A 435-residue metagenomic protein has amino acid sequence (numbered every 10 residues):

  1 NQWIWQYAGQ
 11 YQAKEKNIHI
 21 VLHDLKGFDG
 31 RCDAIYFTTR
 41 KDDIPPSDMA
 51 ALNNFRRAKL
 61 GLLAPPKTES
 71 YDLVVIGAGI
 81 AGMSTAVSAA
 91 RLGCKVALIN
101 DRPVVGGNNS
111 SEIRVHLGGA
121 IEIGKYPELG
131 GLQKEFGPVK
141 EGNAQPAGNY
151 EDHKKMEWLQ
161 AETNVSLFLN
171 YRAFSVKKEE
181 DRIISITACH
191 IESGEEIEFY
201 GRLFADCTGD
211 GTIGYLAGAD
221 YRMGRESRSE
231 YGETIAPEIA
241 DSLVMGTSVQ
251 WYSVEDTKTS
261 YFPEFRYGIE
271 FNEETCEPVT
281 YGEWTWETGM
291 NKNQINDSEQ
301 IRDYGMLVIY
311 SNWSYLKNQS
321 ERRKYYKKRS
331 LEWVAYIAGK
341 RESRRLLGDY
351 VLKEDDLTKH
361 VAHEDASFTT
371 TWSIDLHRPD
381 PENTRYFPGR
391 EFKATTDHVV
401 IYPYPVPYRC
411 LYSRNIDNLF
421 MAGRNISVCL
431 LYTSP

Functional and structural regions predicted by a protein language model:
N1-P66: Extracytoplasmic
L60-K67, N108, N170, I184-S185 (+1 more regions): Flavin (FAD/FMN)-binding glycine-rich loop and adjacent Rossmann-like elements that form
T68-G79: Beta1/beta-strand and adjacent pyrophosphate-binding region of the FAD-binding site in flavoprotein oxidoreductases
G82: N-terminal Rossmann-fold NAD(P) dinucleotide-binding loop
S88, C94-K95, N100-R182, R222 (+1 more regions): Conserved N-terminal/central alpha/beta ligand/cofactor-binding core
